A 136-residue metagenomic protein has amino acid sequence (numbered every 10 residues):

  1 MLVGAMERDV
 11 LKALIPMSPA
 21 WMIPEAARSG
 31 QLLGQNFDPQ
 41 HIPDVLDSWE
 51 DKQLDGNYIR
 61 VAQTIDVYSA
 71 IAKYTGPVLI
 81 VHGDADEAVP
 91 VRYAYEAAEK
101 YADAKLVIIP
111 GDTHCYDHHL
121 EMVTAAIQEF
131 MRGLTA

Functional and structural regions predicted by a protein language model:
V3-L54: Hydrolase active-site cap/lid region
K52-A70: Active-site nucleophile elbow and catalytic-triad environment of alpha/beta-hydrolase enzymes
Y74-T75, I80-H82, D86: Short beta-strand/loop motif that positions the catalytic acidic residue of the alpha/beta-hydrolase fold
G76, P90-E99: Short alpha-helix in the alpha/beta-hydrolase fold that links the catalytic acid
A85-V89, C115: Acidic catalytic loop of the alpha/beta-hydrolase fold
Y95-C115: Catalytic histidine neighborhood in serine/cysteine hydrolases with alpha/beta-hydrolase-type architecture
D112-T124: Catalytic histidine-centered segment of alpha/beta-hydrolase-like enzymes
A126-L134: C-terminal alpha-helix
